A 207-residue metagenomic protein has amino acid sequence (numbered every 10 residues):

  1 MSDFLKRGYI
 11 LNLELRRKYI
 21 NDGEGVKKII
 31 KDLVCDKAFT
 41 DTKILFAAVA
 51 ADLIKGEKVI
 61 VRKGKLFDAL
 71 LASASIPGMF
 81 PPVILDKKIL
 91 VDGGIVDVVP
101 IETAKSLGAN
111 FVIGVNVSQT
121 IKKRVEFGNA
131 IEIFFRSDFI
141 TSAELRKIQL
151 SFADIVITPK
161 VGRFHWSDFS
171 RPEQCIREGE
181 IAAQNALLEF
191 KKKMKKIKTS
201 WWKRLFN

Functional and structural regions predicted by a protein language model:
M1-N207: Patatin-like phospholipase
